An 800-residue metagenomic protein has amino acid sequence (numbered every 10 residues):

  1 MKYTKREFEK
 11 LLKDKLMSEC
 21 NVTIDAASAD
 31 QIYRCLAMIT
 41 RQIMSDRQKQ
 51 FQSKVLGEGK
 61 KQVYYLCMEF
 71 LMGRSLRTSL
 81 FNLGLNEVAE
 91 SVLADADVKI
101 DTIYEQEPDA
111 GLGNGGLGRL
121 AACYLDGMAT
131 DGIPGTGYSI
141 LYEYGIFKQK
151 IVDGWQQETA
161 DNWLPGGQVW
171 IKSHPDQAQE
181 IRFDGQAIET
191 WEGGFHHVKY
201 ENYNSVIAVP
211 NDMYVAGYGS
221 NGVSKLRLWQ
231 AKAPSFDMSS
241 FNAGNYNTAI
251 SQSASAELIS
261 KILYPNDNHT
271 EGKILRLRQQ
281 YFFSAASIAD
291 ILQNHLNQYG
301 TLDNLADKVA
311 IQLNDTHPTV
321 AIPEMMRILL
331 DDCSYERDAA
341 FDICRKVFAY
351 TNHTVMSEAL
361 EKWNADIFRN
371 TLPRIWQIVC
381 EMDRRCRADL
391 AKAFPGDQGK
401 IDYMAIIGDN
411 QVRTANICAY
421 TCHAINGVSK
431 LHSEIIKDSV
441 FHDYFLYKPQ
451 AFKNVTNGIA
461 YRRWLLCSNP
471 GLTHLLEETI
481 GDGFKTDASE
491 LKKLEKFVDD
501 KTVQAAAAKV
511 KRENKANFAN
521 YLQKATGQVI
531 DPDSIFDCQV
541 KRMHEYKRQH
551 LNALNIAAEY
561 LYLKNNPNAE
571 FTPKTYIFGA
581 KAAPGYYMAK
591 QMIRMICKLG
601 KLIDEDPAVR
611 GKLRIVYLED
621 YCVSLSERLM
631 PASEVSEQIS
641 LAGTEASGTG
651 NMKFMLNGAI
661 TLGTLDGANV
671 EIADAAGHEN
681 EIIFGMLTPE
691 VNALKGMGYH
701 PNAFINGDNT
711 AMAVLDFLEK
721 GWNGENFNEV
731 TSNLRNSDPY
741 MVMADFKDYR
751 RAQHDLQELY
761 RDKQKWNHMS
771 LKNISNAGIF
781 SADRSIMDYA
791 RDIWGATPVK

Functional and structural regions predicted by a protein language model:
M1-K800: A conserved ligand/cofactor-binding region detector
